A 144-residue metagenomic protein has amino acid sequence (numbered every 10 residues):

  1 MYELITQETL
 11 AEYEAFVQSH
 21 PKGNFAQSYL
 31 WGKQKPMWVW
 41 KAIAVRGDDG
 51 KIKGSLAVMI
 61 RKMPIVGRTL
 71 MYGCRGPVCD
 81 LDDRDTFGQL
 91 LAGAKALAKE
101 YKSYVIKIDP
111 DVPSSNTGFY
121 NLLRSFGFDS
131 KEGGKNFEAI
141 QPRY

Functional and structural regions predicted by a protein language model:
M1-L10, R124-Y144: Acyltransferase donor/substrate-recognition loop-hinge adjacent to the catalytic core
M1-Y29: Short amphipathic alpha-helix that is part of the acyltransferase structural core
E14, K95, Y120: Short glycine-/small-residue-rich flexible loop motifs, especially phosphate/cofactor-binding loops
G32-D111, S130-K135: Conserved donor-binding loop and adjoining core beta-sheet/short helix segment in diverse acyl/aminoacyl transferases
V112-F119: Short, charged/polar "capping" segments at the starts of alpha-helices and the immediately preceding loops
